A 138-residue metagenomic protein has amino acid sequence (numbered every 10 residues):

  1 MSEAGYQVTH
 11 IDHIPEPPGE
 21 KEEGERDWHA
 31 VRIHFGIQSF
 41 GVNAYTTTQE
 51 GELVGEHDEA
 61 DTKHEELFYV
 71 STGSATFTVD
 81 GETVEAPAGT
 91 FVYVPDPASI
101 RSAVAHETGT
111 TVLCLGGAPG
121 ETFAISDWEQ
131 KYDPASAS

Functional and structural regions predicted by a protein language model:
M1-E56, A135-S138: A short, N-terminal "cap"/entry segment at the start of jelly-roll beta-barrel domains of the cupin/DSBH fold
S2, Y6-H10, V104-S138: Double-stranded beta-helix
V31-I33, E52-T62, T78-V79, A103-A105: Short histidine-centered beta-strand/loop micro-motifs that create catalytic or ligand/metal-coordination sites
S39, H64-L67, G109-T110: Short, surface-exposed beta-edge/turn micro-motifs
F40, T47-G51, S74-T76, A98 (+1 more regions): Short, charged/polar surface micro-motifs in flexible loops or helix N-caps
A60-F77, L115: Short, conserved beta-strand element in jelly-roll/cupin
F77-T78, V94, I100-E107, T122: Short beta-strand His + acidic residue motifs that chelate non-heme Fe in jelly-roll/DSBH and cupin folds
G81-A98: Short acidic-glycine-tyrosine-enriched beta hairpin
